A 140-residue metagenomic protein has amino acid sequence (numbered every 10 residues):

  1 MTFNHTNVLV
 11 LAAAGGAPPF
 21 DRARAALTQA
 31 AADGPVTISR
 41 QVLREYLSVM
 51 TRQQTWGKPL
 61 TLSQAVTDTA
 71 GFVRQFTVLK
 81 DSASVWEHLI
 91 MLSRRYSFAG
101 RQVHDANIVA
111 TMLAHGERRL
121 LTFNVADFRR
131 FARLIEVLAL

Functional and structural regions predicted by a protein language model:
M1-I38, Q53-T67, L138: Short, well-structured N-terminal submotif of metal-dependent ribonuclease cores
N7-V8, Q41, N107, A126: Alpha-helix/helix-capping structural signal
L11, S48-T51, A70, R74 (+1 more regions): Generic alpha-helical structural context detector
A25, Q41, E45, H88-M91 (+1 more regions): Amphipathic alpha-helical interaction segments
I38-Q41, V103: Aromatic- and histidine-enriched alpha-helix N-cap/loop-to-helix transition segments that scaffold the rims
F76-V125: Active-site neighborhoods of divalent-metal-dependent phosphate/nucleic-acid chemistry enzymes
V78-D81, E136-L140: Short acidic-hydrophobic, aromatic-tinged amphipathic segments that line or gate anion-handling sites
A126-L134: Short loop/helix-cap segments at secondary-structure boundaries that form the rim of catalytic
